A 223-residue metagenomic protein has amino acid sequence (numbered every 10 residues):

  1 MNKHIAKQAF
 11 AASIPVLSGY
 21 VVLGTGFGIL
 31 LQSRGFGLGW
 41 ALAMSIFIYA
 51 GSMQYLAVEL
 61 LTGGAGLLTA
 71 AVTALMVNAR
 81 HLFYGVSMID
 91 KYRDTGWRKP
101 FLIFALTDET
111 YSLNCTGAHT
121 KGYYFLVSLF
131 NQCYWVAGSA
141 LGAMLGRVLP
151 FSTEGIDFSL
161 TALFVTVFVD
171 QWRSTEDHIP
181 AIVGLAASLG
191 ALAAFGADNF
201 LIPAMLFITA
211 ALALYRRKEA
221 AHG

Functional and structural regions predicted by a protein language model:
M1-Q8: Short, Lys/Arg-rich, polar N-terminal cytosolic tail immediately upstream of the first transmembrane signal-anchor
Q8-I103, Y134: Pore-lining transmembrane helices
Y20-I29, Q54, N78-V86, E109-L113 (+6 more regions): Transmembrane alpha-helical segments of multi-pass membrane transport proteins and ion-pumping complexes
L60-A65, D90-W97, H119-T120, S174-I182 (+2 more regions): A cytosolic-side transmembrane-helix exit/cap motif
G66-V77, G96-F101, E176-A193, I208-E219: Juxtamembrane/interfacial segments around transmembrane helices
A71-D157: Helix-loop-helix junctions within the multi-pass membrane cores of secondary transporters/permeases
L82-K91, S112-A118, T166-R173, A211-G223: C-terminal ends of transmembrane helices
G122-P203, L214, K218: Membrane-embedded alpha-helical modules
